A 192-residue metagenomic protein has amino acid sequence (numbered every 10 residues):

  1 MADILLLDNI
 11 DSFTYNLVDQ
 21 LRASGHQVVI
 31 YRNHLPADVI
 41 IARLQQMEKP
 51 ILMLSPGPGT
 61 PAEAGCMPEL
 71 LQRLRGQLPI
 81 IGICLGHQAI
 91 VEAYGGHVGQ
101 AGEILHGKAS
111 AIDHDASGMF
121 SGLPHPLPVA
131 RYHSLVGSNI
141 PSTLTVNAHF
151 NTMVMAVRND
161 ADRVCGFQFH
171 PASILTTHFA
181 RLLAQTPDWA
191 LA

Functional and structural regions predicted by a protein language model:
M1-G76, L85, A184-A192: N-terminal beta1-alpha1 cap of cysteine-dependent amidohydrolase-like domains
N16, G65-E69, A93, P141-S142 (+1 more regions): Generic recognition of short, well-ordered alpha-helical segments
S24, M47, G76-Q77, P126 (+2 more regions): Structured helix-beta-strand junction loops
K49-S121, P128: Cysteine-nucleophile active-site neighborhood
C84, H133, H170: Histidine-centered divalent metal-coordination motifs
G118-A161: Catalytic beta-strand/loop cores that center a nucleophilic Ser/Cys/Thr and support acyl-enzyme chemistry
H149-A192: A glycine-centered loop/beta-turn motif at secondary-structure junctions
